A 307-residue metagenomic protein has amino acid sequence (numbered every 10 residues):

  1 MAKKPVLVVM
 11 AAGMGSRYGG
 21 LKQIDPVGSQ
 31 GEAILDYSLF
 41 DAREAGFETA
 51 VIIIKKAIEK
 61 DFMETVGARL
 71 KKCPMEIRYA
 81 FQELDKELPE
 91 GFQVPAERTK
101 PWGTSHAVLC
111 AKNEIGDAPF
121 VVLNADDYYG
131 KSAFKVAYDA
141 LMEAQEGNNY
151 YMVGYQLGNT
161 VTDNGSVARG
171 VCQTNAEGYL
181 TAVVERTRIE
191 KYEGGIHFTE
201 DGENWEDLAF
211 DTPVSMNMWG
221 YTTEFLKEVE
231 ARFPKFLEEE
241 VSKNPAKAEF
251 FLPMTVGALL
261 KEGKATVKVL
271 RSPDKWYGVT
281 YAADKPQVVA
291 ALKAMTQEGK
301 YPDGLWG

Functional and structural regions predicted by a protein language model:
M1-A12, S29-N124, Y129-G130, F134 (+1 more regions): Conserved N-terminal catalytic core of the sugar/cofactor nucleotidyltransferase
I54, G220-Y221, T280: A conserved hydrophobic position in a structured secondary element of the catalytic/binding core that shapes
D61-F62, S132, E228, T255 (+1 more regions): Phosphate- and divalent-cation-binding pockets in alpha/beta enzyme and binding domains that engage nucleotide-derived
L88-T99, G165-G170, A283-Q287: Short, surface-exposed amphipathic charged segments that create phosphate/polyanion-binding patches used for binding
G130-M218, T223: Conserved core of the sugar-phosphate nucleotidyltransferase
P213, K268-D274: Catalytic beta-strand/loop signature of glycosyltransferases that borders the donor
E230-A265: A C-terminal functional module that forms or caps the active site or interfaces directly with catalytic machinery
D284-G307: Generic C-terminus detector
